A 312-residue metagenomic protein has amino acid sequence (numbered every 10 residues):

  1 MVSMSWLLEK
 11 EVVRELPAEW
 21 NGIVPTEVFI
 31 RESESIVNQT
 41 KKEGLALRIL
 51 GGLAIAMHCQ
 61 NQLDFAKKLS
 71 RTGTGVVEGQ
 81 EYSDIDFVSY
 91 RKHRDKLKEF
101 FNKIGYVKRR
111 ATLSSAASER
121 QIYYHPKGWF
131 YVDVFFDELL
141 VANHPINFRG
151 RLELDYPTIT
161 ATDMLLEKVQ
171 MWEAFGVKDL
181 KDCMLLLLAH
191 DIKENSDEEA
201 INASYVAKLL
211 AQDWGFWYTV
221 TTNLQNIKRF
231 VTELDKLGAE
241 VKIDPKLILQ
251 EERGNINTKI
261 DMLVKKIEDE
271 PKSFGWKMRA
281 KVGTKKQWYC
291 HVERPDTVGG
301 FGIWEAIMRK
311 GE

Functional and structural regions predicted by a protein language model:
V2-L69: Helical scaffold of the NTase/Pol beta-like nucleotidyltransferase catalytic core
E9-K10, L16, F135-E312: Catalytic cores of NTP-dependent nucleotidyl/adenyl transfer enzymes across multiple folds
E34-V37, K98, V264: Short amphipathic alpha-helical segments and helix-helix/interface helices
L45, F101, G105-R109, I192 (+1 more regions): Short aromatic/hydrophobic-glycine micro-motifs
C59-Q60, L97-E99: Short glycine-/acidic-enriched loop or helix-start segments at secondary-structure transitions that form or flank
D64-L97, C183: Catalytic metal-binding acidic patch
K98-N143: Conserved catalytic core of two-metal-ion nucleotidyltransferases
